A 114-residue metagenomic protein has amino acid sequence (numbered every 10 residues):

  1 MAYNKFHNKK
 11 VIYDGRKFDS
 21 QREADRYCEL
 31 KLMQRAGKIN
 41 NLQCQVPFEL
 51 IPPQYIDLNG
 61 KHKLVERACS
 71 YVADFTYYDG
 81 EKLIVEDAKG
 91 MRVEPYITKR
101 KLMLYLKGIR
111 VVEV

Functional and structural regions predicted by a protein language model:
M1-V114: Electrostatic, structured charged patches in enzyme active sites and in nucleic-acid/phosphate-binding
